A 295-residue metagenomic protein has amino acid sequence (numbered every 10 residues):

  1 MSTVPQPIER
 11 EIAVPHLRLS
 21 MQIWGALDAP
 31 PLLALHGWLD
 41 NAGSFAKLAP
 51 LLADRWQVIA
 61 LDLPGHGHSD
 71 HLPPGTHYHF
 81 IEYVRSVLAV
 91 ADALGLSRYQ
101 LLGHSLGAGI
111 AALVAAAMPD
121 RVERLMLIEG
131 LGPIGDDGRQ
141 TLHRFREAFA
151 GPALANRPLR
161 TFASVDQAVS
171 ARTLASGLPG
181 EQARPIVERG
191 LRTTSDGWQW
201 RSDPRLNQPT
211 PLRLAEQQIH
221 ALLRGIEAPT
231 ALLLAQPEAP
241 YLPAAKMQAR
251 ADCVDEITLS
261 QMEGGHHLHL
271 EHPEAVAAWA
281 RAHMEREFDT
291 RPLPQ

Functional and structural regions predicted by a protein language model:
M1-L32, A53-W56, L96-R98, G132 (+2 more regions): Alpha/beta-hydrolase fold catalytic core
V14-L17, I59-L102, L106, A278: Active-site loop/oxyanion-hole signature of alpha/beta-hydrolase fold enzymes
Q22-D70: Conserved HGGG/HGGXW glycine-rich cap/lid loop of the alpha/beta-hydrolase fold
I110-V114: Hydrolases whose catalytic domains are alpha/beta-hydrolase-1, hotdog thioesterase, or metallo-beta-lactamase-like
A116, E123-T161: Flexible "cap/lid" loop of the alpha/beta hydrolase fold
R157-R213, Q217: Conserved alpha/beta-hydrolase catalytic His-Asp/Glu region
G225-G264: Conserved loop-alpha-helix segment in the C-terminal half of the alpha/beta-hydrolase fold that carries the catalytic
G264-P273, A277: Catalytic histidine-centered segment of alpha/beta-hydrolase-like enzymes
